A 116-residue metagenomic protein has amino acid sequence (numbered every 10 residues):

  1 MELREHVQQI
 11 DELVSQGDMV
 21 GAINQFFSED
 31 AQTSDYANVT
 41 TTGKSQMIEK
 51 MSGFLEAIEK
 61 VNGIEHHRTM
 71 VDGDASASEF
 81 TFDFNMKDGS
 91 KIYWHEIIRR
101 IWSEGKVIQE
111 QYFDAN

Functional and structural regions predicted by a protein language model:
M1-E29: Short acidic-aromatic low-complexity motifs
V20-H67: A solvent-exposed, acidic/Ser-Thr-rich amphipathic alpha-helical stretch
N62-E65, E79, I92-I98: Short, surface-exposed coil-to-beta transition loops
V71-F82: A short hydrophobic beta-strand element
F82-F84, W102: Hydrophobic beta-strand positions in extracellular immunoglobulin-like domains
F84-Y93: Short, cysteine-centered beta-strand-loop-beta hairpins and adjacent loop/turn segments enriched in charged/polar
H95-N116: Short beta-strand edge/turn micro-motifs at domain boundaries
